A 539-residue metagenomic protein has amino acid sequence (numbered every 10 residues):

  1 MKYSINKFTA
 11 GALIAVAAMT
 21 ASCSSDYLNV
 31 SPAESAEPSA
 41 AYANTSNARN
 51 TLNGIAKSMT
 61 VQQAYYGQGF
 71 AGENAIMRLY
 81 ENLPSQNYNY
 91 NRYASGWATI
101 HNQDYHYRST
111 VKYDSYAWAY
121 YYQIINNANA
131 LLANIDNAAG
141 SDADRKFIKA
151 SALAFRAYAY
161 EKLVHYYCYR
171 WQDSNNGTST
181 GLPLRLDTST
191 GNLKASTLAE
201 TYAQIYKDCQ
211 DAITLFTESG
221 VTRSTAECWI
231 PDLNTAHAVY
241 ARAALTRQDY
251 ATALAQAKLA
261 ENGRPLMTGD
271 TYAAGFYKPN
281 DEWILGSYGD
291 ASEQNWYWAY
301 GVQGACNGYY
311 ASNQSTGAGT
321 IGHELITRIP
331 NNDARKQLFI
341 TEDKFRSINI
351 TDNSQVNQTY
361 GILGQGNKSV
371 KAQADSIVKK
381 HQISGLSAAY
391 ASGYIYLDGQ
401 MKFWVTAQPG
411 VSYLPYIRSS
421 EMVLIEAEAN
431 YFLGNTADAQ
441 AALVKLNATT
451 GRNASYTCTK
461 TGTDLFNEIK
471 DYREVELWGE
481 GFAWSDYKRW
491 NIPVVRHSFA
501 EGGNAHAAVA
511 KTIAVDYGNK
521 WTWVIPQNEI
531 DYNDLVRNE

Functional and structural regions predicted by a protein language model:
Y3, C23-R78, L325-P330, L338-I350 (+3 more regions): Membrane-proximal, proline-rich intrinsically disordered regions
S24-S25, L233-N234, V239-D270: Aromatic-residue-lined binding/catalytic grooves and analogous aromatic/hydrophobic interfacial grooves in multimeric
Q63, L254-S419, F466, E476 (+5 more regions): Hydrophobic-face positions in mid-chain alpha helices that act as interaction patches
R92-Y166, S196-T197, T214-T217, P409-L414 (+1 more regions): Conserved, well-structured interaction surfaces
